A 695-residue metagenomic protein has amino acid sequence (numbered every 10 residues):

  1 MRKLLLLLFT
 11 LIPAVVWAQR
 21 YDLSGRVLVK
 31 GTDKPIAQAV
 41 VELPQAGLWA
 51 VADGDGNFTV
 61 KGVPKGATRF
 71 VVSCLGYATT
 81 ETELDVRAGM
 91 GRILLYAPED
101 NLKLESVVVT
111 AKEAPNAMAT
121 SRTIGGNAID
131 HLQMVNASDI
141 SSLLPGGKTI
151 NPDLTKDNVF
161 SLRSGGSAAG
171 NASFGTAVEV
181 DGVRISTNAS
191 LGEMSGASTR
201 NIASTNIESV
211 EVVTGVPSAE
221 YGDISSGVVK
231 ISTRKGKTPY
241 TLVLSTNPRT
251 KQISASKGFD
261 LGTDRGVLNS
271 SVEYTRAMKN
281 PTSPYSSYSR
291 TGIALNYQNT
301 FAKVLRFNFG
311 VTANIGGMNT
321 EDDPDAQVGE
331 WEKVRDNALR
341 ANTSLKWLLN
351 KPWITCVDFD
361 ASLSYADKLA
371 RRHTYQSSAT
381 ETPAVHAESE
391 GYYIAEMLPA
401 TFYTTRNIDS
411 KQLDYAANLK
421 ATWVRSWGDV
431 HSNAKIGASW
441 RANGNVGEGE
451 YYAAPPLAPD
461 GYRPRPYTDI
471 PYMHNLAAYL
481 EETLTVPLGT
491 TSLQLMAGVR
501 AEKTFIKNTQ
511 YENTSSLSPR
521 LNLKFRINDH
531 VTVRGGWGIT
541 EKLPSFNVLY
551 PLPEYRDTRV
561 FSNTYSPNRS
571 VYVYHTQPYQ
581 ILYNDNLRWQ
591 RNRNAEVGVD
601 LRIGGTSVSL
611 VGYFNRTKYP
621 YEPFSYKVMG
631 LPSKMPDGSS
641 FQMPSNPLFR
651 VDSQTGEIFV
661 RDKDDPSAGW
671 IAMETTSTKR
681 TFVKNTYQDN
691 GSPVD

Functional and structural regions predicted by a protein language model:
R26-T32, V40-P44, S73-Y77, R87-H131 (+1 more regions): Short, acidic, small-residue-rich periplasmic hinge/interaction motif at the N-terminus of Gram-negative outer-membrane
A46-N57: Short, acidic Ser/Thr/Gly-rich low-complexity loop/linker segments typical of extracellular and cell-surface proteins
G91-Y96, A137-I140, V159-S161, E179 (+3 more regions): N-terminal periplasmic accessory domains that precede and gate Gram-negative outer-membrane beta-barrel machines
S138-R184: Extracytoplasmic beta-strand/coil segments of soluble accessory domains associated with Gram-negative outer-membrane
V183-V213: Short acidic/polar hinge/loop motifs at secondary-structure boundaries that mediate gating or recognition
V243-R276, S283-S364: Transmembrane beta-barrel wall of Gram-negative outer-membrane proteins
T300-G316, E332-T509, R526: Face-selective signature of the C-terminal outer-membrane beta-barrel domain
A416, R588, S607-D695: Outer membrane beta-barrel strand-and-loop segments of large Gram-negative receptors, especially TonB-dependent
